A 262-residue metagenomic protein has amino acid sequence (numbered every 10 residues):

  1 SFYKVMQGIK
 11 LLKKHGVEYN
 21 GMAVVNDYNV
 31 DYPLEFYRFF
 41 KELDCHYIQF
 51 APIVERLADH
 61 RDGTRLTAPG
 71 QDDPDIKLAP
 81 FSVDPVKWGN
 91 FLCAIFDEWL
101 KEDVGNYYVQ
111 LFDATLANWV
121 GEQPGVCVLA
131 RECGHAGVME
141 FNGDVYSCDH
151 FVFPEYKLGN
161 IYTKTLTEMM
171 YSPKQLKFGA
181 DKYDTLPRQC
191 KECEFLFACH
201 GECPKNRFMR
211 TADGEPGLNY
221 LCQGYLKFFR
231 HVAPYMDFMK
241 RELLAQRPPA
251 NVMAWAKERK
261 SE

Functional and structural regions predicted by a protein language model:
S1-Y3, K10, K14-V128, E132 (+2 more regions): Radical SAM enzyme [4Fe-4S]-AdoMet core and its adjacent flexible, acidic and glycine-rich loops/tails across
P124, V152-F195: Membrane-interface junctions of multi-pass transporters
E140: Short, acidic, Ser/Thr-enriched surface-loop or helix-capping motifs
S147-H150, P187-N206, Q223-G224: Local cysteine-cluster metal-coordination motifs and their immediate loop/turn environment, predominantly Fe-S cluster
F178-D181, P216-E262: Short Fe-S-cluster ligation motifs
E202-M209, D213-E215, A233-D237: Short cysteine/histidine-rich zinc-coordinating motifs and their immediately flanking basic loops
